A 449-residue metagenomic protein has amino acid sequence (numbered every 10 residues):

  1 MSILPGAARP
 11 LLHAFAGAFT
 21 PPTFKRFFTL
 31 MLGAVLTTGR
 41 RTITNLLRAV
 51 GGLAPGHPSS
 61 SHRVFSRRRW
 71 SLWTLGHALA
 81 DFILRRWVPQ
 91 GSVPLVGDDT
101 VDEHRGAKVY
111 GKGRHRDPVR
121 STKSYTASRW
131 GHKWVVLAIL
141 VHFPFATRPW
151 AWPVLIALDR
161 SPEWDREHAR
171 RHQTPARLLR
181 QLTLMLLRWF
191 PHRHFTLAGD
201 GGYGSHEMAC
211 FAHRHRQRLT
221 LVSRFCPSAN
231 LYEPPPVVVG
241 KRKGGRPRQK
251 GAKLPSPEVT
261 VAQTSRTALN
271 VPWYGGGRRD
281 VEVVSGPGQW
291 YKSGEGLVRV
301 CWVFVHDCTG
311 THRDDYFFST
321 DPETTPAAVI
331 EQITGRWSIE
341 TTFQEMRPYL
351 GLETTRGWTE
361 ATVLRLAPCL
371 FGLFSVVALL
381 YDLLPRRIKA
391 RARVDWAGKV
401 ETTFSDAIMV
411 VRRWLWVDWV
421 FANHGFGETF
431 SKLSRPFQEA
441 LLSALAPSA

Functional and structural regions predicted by a protein language model:
M1-F15, K108-V109, P149-A449: Single, function-defining residue in the core of a domain
R9-F27: Short, Lys/Arg-enriched anionic-surface-contact patches
F19-T23, A34, T38-R114, M185 (+3 more regions): Electropositive nucleic-acid engagement tracts
T29-A34, T44, L370-F374: Contiguous, well-ordered alpha-helical segments that form the cores/surfaces of helical PPI scaffolds
M31-G33, V64-F65, F195-G202: Conserved short loop/turn motifs at secondary-structure junctions
V35, V50, V64-L72, T122 (+4 more regions): Short secondary-structure transition/capping motifs
F65, D98-V101, V141, G201-Y203 (+2 more regions): Short, flexible loop/turn elements at secondary-structure junctions
R67-R160, S285-G288: Active-site-proximal, Lys/Arg-enriched surface segment that forms a nucleic-acid-binding/basic interface patch
